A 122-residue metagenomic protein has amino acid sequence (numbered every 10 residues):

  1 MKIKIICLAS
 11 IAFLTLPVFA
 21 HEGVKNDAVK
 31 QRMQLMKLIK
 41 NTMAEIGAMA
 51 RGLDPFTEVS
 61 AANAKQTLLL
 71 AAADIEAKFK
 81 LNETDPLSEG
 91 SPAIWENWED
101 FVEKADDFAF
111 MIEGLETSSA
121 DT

Functional and structural regions predicted by a protein language model:
M1-C7: Bacterial N-terminal signal peptides that target proteins for export
C7-T15: Bacterial N-terminal signal peptides
L16-A20: Sec/Tat signal peptide C-region and signal peptidase I cleavage site
E22-T122: Extracytoplasmic c-type cytochrome modules immediately beyond a signal peptide or single-pass transmembrane anchor
